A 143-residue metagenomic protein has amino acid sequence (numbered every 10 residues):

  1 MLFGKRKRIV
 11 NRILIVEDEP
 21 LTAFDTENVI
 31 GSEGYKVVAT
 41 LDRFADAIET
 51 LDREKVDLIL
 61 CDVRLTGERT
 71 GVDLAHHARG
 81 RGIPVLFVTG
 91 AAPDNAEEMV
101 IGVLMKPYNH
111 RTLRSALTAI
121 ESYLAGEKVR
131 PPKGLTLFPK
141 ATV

Functional and structural regions predicted by a protein language model:
M1-R12, E97, N109-V143: Non-catalytic signal-transmission and effector/linker regions of two-component phosphorelay proteins
E17: Conserved acidic carboxylate
F24-S32: Charged docking surfaces used in two-component/phosphorelay signaling
E27, T40-L58: Acidic, metal-coordinating helix/loop segments flanking the phosphotransfer/catalytic sites of two-component signaling
D62-V63: Active-site residues of response regulator receiver
R69-I83: Short amphipathic alpha-helix used as the core "switch/output" element in two-component signaling
K106: A Lys-centered signature of the CheY-like receiver
